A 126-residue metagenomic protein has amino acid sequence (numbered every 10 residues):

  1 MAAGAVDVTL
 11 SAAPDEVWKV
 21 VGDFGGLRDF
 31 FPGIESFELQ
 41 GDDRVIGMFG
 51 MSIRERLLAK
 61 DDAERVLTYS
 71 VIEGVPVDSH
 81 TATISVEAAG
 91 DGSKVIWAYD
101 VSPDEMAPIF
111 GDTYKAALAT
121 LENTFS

Functional and structural regions predicted by a protein language model:
M1-E38: Hydrophobic ligand-binding cavity/cleft-lining segments
V8-A12, V21, M48, E73 (+1 more regions): Conserved residues at beta->alpha junctions
K19-D29, D62, K115, A119 (+1 more regions): Short, intrinsically disordered, mixed-charge
G25-V75, T81, K94-I96: Glycine-rich portal/gate segments that line the openings of hydrophobic small-molecule binding cavities
I72-T124: Beta-strand/loop substructures that line and gate deep hydrophobic ligand-binding cavities in soluble
